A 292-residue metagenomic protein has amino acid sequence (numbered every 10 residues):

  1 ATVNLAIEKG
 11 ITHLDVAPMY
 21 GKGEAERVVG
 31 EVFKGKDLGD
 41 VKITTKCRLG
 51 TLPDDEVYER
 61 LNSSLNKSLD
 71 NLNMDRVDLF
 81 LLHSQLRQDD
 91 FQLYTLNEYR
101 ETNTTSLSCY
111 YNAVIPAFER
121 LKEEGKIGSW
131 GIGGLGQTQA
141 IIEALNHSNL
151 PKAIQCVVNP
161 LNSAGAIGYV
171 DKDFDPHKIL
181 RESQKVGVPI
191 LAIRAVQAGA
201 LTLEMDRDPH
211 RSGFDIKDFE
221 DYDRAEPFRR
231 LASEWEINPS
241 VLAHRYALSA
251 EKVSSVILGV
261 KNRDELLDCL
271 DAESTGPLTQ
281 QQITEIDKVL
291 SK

Functional and structural regions predicted by a protein language model:
A1-A6, E56-N71, G136-A144, A243: Short, acidic/polar
A1-K42, N62, E123, N159: N-terminal binding-site loop/beta-alpha segment at the start of enzyme catalytic domains that lines or forms
V3, A25, L61, L65 (+2 more regions): Aromatic/hydrophobic pocket-lining residues that form the small-molecule binding cavity in soluble enzyme cores
L14, V77, W130: Glycine-centered flexible beta-alpha turn that most often forms the glycine-rich phosphate-binding loop
A25-V28, V57, A140, D175: Residues at alpha-helix caps and immediate loop-helix transition turns in enzyme cores, especially N- and C-cap
K36-E59, L82-L86: Structural motif corresponding to the early beta-alpha repeats
R60-L81, R120-E124: CE4/NodB-like, metal-dependent polysaccharide N-deacetylase domain that modifies extracellular/periplasmic N-acetylated
Q85-S291: Beta/alpha (TIM)-barrel catalytic core signal, keyed to glycine-rich beta->alpha loops juxtaposed to Asp/Glu that bind
